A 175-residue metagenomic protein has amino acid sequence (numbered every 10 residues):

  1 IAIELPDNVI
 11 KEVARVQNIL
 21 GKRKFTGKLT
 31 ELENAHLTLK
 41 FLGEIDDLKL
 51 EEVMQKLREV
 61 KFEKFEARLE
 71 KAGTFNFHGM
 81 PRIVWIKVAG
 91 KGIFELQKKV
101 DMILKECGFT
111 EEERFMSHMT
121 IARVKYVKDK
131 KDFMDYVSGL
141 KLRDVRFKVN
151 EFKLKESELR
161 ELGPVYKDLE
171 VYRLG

Functional and structural regions predicted by a protein language model:
I1-G175: Histidine-dependent nucleotide/RNA phosphoesterase domain, centered on the 2H-phosphoesterase fold with its duplicated
